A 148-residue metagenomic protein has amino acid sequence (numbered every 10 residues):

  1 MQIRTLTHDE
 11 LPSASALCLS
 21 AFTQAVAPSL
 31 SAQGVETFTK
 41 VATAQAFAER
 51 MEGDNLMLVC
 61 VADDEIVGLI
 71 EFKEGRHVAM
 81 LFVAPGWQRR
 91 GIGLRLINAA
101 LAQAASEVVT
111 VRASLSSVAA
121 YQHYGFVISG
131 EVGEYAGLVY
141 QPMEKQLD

Functional and structural regions predicted by a protein language model:
Q2-A16: A short beta-loop-alpha structural element at the N-terminal edge of CoA-dependent acyl/N-acetyltransferase catalytic
L19-A46: Conserved GNAT-fold acetyl-CoA-binding loop/helix
A42-L58, H77: A short helix-loop-beta-strand connector motif used in the catalytic cores of GNAT acetyltransferases and, in some
D54-G68, K73: Conserved beta-hairpin
L81-Q88: A short, internal acetyl-CoA/4′-phosphopantetheine-binding micro-motif in the GNAT/acyltransferase core
R89-A102: Conserved acetyl-CoA-binding loop-helix of GNAT-fold acetyltransferases
Q103-S116: Conserved GNAT acetyl-CoA-binding A-motif
T110-R112, V127-K145: Conserved catalytic-core motifs of GNAT/GCN5-like acyltransferases
